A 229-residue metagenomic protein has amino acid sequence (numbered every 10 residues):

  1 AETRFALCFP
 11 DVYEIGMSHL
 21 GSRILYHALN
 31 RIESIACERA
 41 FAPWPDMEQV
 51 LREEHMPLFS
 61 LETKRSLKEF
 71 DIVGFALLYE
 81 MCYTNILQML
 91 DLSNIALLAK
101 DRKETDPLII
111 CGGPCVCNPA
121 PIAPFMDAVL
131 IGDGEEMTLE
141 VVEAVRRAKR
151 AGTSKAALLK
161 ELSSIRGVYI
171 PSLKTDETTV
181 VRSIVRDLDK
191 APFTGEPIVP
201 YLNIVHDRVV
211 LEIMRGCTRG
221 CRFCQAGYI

Functional and structural regions predicted by a protein language model:
A1-A6, Y13-E14, P171-V210: N-terminal [4Fe-4S]-dependent radical SAM core
A6-I15, I35-D46, K68-Y83, Q225-I229: Core AdoMet radical
M17-L25: Conserved alpha-helical elements of sugar-nucleotide-dependent glycosyltransferases
H19, I204-I229: Canonical Radical SAM [4Fe-4S] cluster-binding loop centered on the CxxxCxxC motif and its immediate flanking residues
I24-A36: Short helix-loop-beta junction
L29, V73, D127, C217 (+1 more regions): Conserved, mostly hydrophobic/aromatic
N30, A123, Q225: Gly/Ala-rich phosphate-binding loop of Rossmann-like dinucleotide-binding domains, activating on the conserved
P43-E177: Glycine-rich beta-alpha loop elements in corrinoid/cobalamin-binding modules across cobalamin-dependent enzymes
